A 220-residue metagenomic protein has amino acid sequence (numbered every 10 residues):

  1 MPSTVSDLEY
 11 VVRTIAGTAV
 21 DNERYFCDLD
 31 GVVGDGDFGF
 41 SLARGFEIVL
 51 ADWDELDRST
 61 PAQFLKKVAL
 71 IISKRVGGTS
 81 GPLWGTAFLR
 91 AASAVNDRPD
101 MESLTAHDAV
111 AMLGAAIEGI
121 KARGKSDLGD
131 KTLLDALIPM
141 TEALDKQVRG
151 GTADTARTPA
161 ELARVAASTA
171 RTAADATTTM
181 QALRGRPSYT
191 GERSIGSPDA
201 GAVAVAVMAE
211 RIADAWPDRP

Functional and structural regions predicted by a protein language model:
M1-P220: N-terminal loops that bind phosphate or other acidic moieties and the adjacent beta-alpha structural core
